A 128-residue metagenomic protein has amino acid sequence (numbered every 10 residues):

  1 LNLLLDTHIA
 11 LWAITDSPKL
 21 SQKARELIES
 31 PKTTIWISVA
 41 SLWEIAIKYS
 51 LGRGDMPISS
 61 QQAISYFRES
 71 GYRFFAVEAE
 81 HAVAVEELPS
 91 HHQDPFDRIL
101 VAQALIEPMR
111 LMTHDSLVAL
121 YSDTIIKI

Functional and structural regions predicted by a protein language model:
L1-I37, L51-S65, E69, E107 (+1 more regions): Short, well-structured N-terminal submotif of metal-dependent ribonuclease cores
T7-H8, I45, V85, A104: Generic structural signal for small/hydrophobic residues in well-ordered secondary structure, especially within
I9, S41, H81, L100 (+1 more regions): Alpha-helix capping/helix-boundary segments
S38, V77, H114: Replace "coordinates the UDP/GDP/TDP-sugar" with "coordinates nucleotide-activated sugar donors
S60-H91: Acidic catalytic patch
F96: Acidic donor-binding loop at a coil-to-helix junction in glycosyltransferase catalytic cores that engages
I99-I128: Acidic, PIN/NYN-like endoribonuclease modules and their adjacent C-terminal/linker elements
